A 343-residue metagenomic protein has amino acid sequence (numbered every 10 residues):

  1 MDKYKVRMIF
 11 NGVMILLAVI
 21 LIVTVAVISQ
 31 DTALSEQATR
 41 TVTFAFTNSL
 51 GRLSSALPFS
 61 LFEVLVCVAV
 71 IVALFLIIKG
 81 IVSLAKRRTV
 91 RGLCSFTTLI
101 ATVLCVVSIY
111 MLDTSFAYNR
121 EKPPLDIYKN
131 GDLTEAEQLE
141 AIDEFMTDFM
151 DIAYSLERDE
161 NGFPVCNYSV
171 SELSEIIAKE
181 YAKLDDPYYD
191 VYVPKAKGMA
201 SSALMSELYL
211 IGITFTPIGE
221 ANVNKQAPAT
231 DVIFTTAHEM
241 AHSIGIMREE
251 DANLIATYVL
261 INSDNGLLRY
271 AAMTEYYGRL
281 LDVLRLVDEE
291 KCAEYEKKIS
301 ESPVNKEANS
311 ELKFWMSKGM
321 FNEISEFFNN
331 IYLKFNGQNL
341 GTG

Functional and structural regions predicted by a protein language model:
Y4-A18, C94-L99: Alpha-helical transmembrane segments and their helix-start/interface "positive-inside/aromatic belt" motifs in integral
V19-V82: Membrane-embedded alpha-helical segments of integral membrane proteins
P58, F234-Y258: Active-site recognition of the HExxH zinc-binding catalytic motif
A73-L76, V90-P123: Transmembrane alpha-helices and immediately adjacent membrane-cytoplasm interface residues in multi-pass integral
S115-A182: Membrane-interface segments at or immediately adjacent to transmembrane helices that form the boundary between
Q138, F145, M247-K291: Post-HExxH zinc-binding segment in Zn-dependent metallohydrolases
R158-K225, A229: Auxiliary, metal-adjacent structural segments of Zn-dependent hydrolase domains
P303-G343: Pan-zinc metallopeptidase signature
